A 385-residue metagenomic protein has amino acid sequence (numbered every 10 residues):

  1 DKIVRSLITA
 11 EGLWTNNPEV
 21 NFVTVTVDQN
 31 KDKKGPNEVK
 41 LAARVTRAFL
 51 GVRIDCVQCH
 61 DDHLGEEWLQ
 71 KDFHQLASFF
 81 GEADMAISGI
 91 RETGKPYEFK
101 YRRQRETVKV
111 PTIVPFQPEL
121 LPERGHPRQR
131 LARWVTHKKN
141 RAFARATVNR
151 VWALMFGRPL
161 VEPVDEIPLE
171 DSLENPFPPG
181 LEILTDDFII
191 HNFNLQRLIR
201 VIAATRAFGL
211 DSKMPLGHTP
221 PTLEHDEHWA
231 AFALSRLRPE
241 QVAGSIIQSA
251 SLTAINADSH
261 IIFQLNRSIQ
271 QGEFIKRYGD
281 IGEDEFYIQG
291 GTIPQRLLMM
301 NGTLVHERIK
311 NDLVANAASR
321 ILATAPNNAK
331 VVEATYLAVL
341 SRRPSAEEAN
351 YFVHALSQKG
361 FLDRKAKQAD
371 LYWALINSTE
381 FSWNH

Functional and structural regions predicted by a protein language model:
D1-V108, T112, A142-T185, L195 (+3 more regions): Short, structured secondary-structure elements that scaffold catalytic or ligand/cofactor-binding regions
P118-G125, G282, F286: Glycine-rich phosphate/pyrophosphate-binding loop and adjacent beta-alpha nucleotide/cofactor-binding cores
L120, P127-A132, R296, A315-S319: Hydrophobic helix-coil surface modules that form long, contiguous segments used for peptide/substrate interaction
A132-R133, G272: Elongated scaffold/linker segments in the mid-to-C-terminal portions of large proteins
F188-H191: Localized edge beta-strand/strand-to-loop motifs within extracellular or lumenal beta-rich domains
